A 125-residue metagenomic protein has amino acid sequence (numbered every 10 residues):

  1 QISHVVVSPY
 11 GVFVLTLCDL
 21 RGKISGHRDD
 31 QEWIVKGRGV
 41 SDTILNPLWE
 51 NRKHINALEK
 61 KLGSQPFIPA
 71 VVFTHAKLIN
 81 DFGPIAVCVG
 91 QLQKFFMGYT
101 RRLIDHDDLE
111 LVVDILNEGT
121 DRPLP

Functional and structural regions predicted by a protein language model:
Q1, S8-Y10, R21-G26, E32-P125: Surface-exposed interaction regions that form or flank ligand-binding interfaces
C18: Active-site-adjacent structural patch at catalytic or cofactor/ligand-binding sites
